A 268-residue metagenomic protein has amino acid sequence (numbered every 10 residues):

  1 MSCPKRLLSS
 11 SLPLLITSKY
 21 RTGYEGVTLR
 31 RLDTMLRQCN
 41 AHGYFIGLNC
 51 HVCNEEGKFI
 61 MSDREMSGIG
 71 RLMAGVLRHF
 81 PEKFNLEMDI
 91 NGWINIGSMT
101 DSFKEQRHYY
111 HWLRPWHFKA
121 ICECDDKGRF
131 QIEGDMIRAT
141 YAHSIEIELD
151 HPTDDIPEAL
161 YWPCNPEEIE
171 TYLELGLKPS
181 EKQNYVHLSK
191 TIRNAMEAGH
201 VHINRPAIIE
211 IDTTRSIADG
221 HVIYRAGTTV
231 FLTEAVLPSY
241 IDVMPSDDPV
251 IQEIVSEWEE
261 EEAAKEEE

Functional and structural regions predicted by a protein language model:
S2-E268: Eukaryotic, polar/proline-rich low-complexity intrinsically disordered regions
